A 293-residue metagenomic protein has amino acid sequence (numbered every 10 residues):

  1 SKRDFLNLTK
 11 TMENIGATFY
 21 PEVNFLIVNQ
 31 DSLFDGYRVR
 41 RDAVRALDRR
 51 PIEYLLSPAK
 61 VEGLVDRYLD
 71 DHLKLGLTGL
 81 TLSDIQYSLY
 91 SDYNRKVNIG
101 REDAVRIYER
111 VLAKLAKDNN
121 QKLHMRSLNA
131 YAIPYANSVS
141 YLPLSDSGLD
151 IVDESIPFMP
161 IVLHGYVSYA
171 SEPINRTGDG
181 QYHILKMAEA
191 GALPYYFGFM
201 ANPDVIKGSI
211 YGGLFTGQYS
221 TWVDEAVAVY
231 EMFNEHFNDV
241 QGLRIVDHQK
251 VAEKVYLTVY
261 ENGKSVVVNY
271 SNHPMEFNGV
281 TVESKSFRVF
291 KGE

Functional and structural regions predicted by a protein language model:
S1-V28, R106-R110: Aromatic- and glycine-enriched glycan-recognition loops and surfaces that form the carbohydrate-binding subsites
N24-T78, D84-E293: Active-site-proximal substrate-binding groove within the catalytic cores of carbohydrate-active enzymes
